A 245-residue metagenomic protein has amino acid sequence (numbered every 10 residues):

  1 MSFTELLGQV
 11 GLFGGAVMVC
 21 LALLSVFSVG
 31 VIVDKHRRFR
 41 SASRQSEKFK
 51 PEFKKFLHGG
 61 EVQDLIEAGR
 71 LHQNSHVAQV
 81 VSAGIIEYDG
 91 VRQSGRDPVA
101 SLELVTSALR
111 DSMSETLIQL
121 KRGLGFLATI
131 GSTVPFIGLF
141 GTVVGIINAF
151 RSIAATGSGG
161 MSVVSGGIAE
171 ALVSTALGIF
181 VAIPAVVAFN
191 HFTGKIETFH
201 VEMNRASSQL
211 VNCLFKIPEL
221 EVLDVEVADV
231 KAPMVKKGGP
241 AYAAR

Functional and structural regions predicted by a protein language model:
M1-F53: Hydrophobic membrane-targeting segments
G8, L12, M18, R122-G125 (+3 more regions): Internal alpha-helical transmembrane segments of multi-pass membrane proteins, especially GPCRs
A22-A42, L139, I146, V181-I196: Alpha-helical transmembrane segments
S43-I137, N148-G160, V187-R245: Predominantly long cytosolic amphipathic alpha-helical stalk/bundle segments
A128, G141, S165: A cross-family signal for key residues in well-ordered alpha-helices that form functional helical elements
G157-A171: Hydrophobic alpha-helical transmembrane segments and adjacent short intramembrane/lumenal linkers of inner/organellar
A171-A185: Hydrophobic alpha-helical transmembrane segments of polytopic membrane proteins
